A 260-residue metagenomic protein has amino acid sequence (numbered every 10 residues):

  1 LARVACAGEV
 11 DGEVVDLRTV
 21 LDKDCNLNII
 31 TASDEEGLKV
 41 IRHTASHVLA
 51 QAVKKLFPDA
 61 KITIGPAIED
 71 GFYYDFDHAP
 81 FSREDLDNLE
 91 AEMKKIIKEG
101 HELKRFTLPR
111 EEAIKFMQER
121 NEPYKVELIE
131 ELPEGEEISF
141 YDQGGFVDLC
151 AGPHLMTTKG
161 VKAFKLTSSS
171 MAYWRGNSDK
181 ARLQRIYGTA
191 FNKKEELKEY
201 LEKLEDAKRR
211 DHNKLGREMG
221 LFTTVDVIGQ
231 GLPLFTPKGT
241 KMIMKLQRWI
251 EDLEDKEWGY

Functional and structural regions predicted by a protein language model:
V4, T19-V40, K61-G65, Y73-Y260: Auxiliary tRNA-acceptor-end handling modules of aminoacyl-tRNA synthetases
V4-D11: Change to "...patches in solvent-exposed regions of secreted, membrane-anchored, or virion-exposed structural
D11-L17: Short alpha-helix capping/helix-loop boundary micro-motifs
Q51, K55: Metal-associated gating/positioning segment near the N- to mid-region
E69: NTP-dependent nucleotidyl-transfer catalytic core
